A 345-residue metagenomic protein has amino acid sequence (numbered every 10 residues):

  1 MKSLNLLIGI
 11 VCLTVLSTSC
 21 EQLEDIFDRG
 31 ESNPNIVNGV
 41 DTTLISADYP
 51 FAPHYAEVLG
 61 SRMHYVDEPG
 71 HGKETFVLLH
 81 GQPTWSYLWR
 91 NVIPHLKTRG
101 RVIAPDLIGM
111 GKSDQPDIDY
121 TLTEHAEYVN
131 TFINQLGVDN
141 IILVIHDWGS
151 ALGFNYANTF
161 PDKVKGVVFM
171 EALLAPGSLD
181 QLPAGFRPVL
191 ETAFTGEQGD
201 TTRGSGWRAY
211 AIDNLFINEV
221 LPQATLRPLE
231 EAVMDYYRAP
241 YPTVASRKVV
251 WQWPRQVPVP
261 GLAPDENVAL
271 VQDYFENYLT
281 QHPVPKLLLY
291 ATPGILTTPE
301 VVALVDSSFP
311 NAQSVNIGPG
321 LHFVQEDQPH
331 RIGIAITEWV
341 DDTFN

Functional and structural regions predicted by a protein language model:
M1-N5: Positively charged n-region of N-terminal signal peptides that target proteins for export
L6-T14: Sec-dependent N-terminal signal peptides
L16-S19: C-terminal motif of bacterial Sec signal peptides marking the signal peptidase cleavage site
D25-E57, S61-H71, T75, L88 (+5 more regions): Flexible "cap/lid" subdomain of the alpha/beta-hydrolase fold that forms the substrate-access gate
L78-G81, A104: Structural cue for short, hydrophobic secondary-structure segments
G81-T84, D147: Active-site glycine-rich loops that stabilize anionic/oxyanionic intermediates across multiple enzyme folds
Y87-A104: Short amphipathic alpha-helix adjacent to the substrate-entry channel of hydrolases
G320-P329, G333: Catalytic histidine-centered segment of alpha/beta-hydrolase-like enzymes
